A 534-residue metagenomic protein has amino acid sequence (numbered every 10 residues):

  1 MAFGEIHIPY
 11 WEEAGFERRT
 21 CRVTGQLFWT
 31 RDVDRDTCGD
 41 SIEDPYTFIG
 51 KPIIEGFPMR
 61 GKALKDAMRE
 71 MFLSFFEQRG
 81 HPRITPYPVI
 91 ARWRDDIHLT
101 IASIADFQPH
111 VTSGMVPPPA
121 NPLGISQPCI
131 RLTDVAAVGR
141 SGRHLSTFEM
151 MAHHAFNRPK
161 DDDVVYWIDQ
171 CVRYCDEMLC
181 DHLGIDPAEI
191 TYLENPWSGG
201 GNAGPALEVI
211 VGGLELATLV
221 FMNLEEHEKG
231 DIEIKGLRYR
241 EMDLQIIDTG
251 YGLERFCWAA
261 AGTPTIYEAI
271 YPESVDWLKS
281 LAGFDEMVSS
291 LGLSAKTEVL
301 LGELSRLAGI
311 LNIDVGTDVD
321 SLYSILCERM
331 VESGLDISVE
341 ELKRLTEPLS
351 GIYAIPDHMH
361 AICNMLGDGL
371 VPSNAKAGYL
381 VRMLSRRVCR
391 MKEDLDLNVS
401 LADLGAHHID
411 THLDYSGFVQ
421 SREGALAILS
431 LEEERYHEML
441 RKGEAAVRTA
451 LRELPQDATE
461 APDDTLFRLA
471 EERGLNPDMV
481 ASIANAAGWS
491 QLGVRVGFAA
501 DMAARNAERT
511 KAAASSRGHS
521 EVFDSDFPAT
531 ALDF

Functional and structural regions predicted by a protein language model:
E5-H7, M71: Long, compositionally biased low-complexity segments enriched in polar/charged residues
H7-E17, L27-D32: Short, flexible, mixed-charge glycine/proline-rich loop motifs that serve as phosphate/nucleic-acid-contacting
R19-R22, D36-T37: Cys/His-enriched microdomains
R31-I49: Cysteine-rich micro-motifs
P52-M383, K392-H407, E432-A450, L454 (+1 more regions): Structured aminoacyl-transfer and RNA-binding surfaces used for tRNA recognition/handling in the translation apparatus
V388: Aromatic/basic-lined ligand-recognition segments that form π-stacking hydrophobic pockets flanked by Lys/Arg to engage
M391-L397, I428-P528: Extended, domain-scale alpha-helical bundle/helix-rich regions
N398-E434, A504-E508: Feature 926 captures the class I aminoacyl-tRNA synthetase adenylation module centered on the KMSKS loop
